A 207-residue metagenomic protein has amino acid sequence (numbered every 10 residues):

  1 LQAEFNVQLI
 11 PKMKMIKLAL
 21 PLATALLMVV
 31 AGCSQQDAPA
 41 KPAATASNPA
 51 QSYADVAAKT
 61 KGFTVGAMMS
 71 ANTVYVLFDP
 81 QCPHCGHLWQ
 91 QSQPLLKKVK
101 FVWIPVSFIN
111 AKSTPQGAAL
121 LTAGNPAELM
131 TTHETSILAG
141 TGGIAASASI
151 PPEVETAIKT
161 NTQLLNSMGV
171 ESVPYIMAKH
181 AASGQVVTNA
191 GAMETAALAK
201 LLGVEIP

Functional and structural regions predicted by a protein language model:
L1-M13: Short, Lys/Arg-enriched N-terminal segments with co-localized hydrophobic residues within the first ~10-30 amino acids
P11, A23-S113, S149-S172, H180 (+1 more regions): Extracytoplasmic thiol/disulfide redox context detector
I16-L22: Sec-dependent signal peptide recognition, specifically the positively charged N-region followed immediately by
V65, M130, N189: Short clusters of hydrophobic/aromatic residues that line enzyme substrate/ligand-binding pockets
A111-T156: Conserved segment of the thioredoxin-like fold in thiol-based oxidoreductases
P174-T188: A short, hydrophobic beta-strand/beta-hairpin element that forms part of a small beta-sheet core
